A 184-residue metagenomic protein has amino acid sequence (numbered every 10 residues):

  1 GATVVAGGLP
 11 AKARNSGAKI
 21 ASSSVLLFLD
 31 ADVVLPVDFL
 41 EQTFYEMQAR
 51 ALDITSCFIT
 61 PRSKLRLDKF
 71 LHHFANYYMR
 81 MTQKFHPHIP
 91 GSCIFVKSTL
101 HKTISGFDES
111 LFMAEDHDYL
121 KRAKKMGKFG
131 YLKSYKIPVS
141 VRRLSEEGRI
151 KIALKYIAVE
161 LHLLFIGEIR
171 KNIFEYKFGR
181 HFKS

Functional and structural regions predicted by a protein language model:
V5-A21: Glycine-rich, basic loop-to-helix element that forms the pyrophosphate-binding segment of sugar-nucleotide handling
S22-S23, P90-I104: Conserved nucleotide-sugar donor-binding and metal-coordinating catalytic region shared by glycosyltransferases
L26: Short aromatic/hydrophobic "clamp" motif used to bind/position activated sugar donors
D30-V34: The conserved acidic donor/metal-binding loop of glycosyltransferases
V37-L67: Conserved donor NDP-sugar-binding/catalytic core segment of glycosyltransferases
S56-G91: Short, flexible, basic/aromatic active-site loop/helix in glycosyltransferases
M113-Y119: Acidic donor-binding loop at a coil-to-helix junction in glycosyltransferase catalytic cores that engages
K125-S184: Hydrophobic helical membrane-anchoring modules
